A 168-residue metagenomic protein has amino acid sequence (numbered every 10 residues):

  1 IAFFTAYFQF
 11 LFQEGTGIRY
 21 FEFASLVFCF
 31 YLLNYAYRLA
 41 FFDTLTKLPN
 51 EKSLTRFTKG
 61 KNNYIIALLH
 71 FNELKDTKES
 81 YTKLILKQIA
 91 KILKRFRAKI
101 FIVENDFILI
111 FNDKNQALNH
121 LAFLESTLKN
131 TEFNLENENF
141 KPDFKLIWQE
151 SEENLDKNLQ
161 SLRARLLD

Functional and structural regions predicted by a protein language model:
I1, A6-T44, K52-T58: Signal-transducing coiled-coil linker helices
G17, I65-A67: Protein kinase-like catalytic core scaffold
L32, F123, T127, R165: Solvent-exposed, charged/polar functional surfaces in cytosolic regulatory/catalytic domains
F41, E51-I65, N72-K94, F101-E104 (+3 more regions): Conserved long alpha-helical elements within nucleotide-processing catalytic cores of c-di-GMP signaling and class III
T46, A67-H70: Conserved metal-coordinating catalytic motifs of nucleotidyl cyclase and c-di-GMP turnover enzymes
K47-N50, L135: Generic structural "secondary-structure junction" signal
R95-F96, S126-E138: Short catalytic/binding micro-motifs of nucleotide second-messenger systems
I100-D106, I110, N134-S161: A short glycine-enriched loop-to-beta-strand structural element that forms part of the catalytic core of nucleotide
